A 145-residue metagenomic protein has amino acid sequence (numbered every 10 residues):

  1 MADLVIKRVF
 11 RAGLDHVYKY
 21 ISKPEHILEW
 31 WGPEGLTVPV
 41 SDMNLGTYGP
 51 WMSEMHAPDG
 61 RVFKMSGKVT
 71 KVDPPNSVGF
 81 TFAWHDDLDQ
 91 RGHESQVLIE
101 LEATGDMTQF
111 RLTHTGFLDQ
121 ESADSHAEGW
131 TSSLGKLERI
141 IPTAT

Functional and structural regions predicted by a protein language model:
M1-T37: Hydrophobic ligand-binding cavity/cleft-lining segments
D3-K7, L14, V38, P50 (+4 more regions): Intrinsic-disorder/low-complexity, polar/charged segments enriched in Ser/Thr/Lys/Arg/Asp/Glu/Gln
R8, S41, M65-K71, S95-E102: Hydrophobic/aromatic beta-strand elements that line small-molecule binding cavities or substrate pockets in beta-rich
L14-D15, N44-G46, T70-S77, E100-Q109: A short, structured loop/turn motif at beta-sheet edges
V17, I27, W51, V69 (+4 more regions): Hydrophobic pocket/interface hotspot
P39-T81: Glycine-rich portal/gate segments that line the openings of hydrophobic small-molecule binding cavities
T81-T131: Beta-strand/loop substructures that line and gate deep hydrophobic ligand-binding cavities in soluble
L134-P142: Short amphipathic alpha-helical signal-transduction/dimerization elements
